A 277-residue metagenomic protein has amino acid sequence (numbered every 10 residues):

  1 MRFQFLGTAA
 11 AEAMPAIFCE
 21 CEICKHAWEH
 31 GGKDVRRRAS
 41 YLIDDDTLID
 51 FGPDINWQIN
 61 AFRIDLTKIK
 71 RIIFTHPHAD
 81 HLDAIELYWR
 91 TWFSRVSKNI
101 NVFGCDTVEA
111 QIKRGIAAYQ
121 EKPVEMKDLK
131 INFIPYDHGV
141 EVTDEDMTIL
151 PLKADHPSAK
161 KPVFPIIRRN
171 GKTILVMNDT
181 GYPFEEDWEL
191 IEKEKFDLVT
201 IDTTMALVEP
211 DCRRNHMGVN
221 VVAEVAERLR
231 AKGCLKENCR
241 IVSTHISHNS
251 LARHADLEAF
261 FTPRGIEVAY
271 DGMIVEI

Functional and structural regions predicted by a protein language model:
M1-I64, N132-E186, M273-I277: Core dinuclear metal-dependent hydrolase active-site scaffold
D46, G52-F103, F196-D197: Active-site metal-binding motif and surrounding structural segment of the metallo-beta-lactamase
L48-G52, I69-D80, G104-C105, K153 (+4 more regions): Active-site neighborhood of phospho(di)ester-bond hydrolases with catalytic His/Asp-centered motifs
N56-N60, I85-W89, I112-Q120, N220-R230: Short, well-ordered amphipathic alpha-helices
R63-I64, W89-S97, A118-M126, E227-E237: Alpha-helix termini
I69-K70, K98-I100, K127-I131, E237-I241: Residue-level recognition of the N-termini of beta-strands and the immediately preceding loop/turn
V96-N99, D106-F133, N249: Active-site neighborhood of divalent metal-dependent phosphoester bond hydrolases
G181-M273: Cap/insert and terminal regions of metallo-dependent hydrolase folds
